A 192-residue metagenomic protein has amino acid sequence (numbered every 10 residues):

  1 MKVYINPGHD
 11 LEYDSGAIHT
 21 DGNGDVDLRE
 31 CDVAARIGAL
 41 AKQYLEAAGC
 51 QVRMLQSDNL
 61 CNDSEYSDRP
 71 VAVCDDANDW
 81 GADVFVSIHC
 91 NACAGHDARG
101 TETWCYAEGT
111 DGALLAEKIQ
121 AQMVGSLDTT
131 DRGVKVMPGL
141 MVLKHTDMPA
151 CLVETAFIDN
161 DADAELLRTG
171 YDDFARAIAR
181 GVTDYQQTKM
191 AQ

Functional and structural regions predicted by a protein language model:
M1, L45-R53, W80-F85, T130 (+1 more regions): Loop/turn elements at helix/coil->beta-strand transitions in domains of secreted/extracellular proteins
M1-V73: Active-site histidine-acidic residue metal-binding/catalytic motifs, centered on HxH/HExxH-like signatures
Y4-N6, E12-H19, D75, W80 (+3 more regions): Active-site-adjacent mobile loop/cap segments within catalytic or ligand-binding domains
E12-R29, N91-K118: A short, glycine/acidic-enriched catalytic loop
L28-R36, S67-V71, G109-L114, E165-D173: Soluble non-cytosolic domains of exported or imported proteins
G38, K42, C74, A113-Q120 (+2 more regions): Extracytoplasmic/secreted envelope proteins and their assembly/folding machinery, especially bacterial periplasmic
V52-S57, I88, T129-V136: Surface-exposed patches in mature extracellular/periplasmic domains of secreted proteins
T110-K135: Active-site-adjacent substrate-binding region of metalloamidase/peptidase-like peptide-processing proteins
